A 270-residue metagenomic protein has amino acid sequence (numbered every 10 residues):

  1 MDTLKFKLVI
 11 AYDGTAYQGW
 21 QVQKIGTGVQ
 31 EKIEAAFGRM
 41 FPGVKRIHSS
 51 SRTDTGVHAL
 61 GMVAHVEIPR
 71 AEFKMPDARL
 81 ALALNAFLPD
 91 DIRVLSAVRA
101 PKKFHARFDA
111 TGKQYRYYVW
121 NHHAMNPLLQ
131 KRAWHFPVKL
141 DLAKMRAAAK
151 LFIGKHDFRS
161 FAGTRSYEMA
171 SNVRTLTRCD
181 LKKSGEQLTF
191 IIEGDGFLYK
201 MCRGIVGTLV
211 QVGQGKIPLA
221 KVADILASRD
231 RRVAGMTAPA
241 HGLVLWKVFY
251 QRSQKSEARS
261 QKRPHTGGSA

Functional and structural regions predicted by a protein language model:
M1-K255, R263-A270: Structured-RNA-binding interfaces characteristic of tRNA pseudouridine synthases
